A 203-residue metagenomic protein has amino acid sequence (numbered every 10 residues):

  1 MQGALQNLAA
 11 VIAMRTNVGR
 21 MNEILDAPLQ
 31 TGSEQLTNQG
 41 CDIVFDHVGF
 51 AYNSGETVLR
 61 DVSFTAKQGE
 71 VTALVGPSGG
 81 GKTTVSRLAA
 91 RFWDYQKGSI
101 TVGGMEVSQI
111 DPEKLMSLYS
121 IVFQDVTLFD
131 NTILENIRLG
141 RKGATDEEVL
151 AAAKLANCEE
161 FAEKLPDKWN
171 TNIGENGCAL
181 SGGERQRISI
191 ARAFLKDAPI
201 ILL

Functional and structural regions predicted by a protein language model:
M1-I24: Cytosolic ends of transmembrane helices, especially the final helix of ABC transmembrane type-1 domains
G3, N7, Q30-T31, H47 (+1 more regions): General structural signal for alpha-helix termini and helix-helix connectors
L25-N38: Pre-NBD coupling/linker segments of ABC/ABC-like ATPases
N38-L203: ABC-type nucleotide-binding domain
